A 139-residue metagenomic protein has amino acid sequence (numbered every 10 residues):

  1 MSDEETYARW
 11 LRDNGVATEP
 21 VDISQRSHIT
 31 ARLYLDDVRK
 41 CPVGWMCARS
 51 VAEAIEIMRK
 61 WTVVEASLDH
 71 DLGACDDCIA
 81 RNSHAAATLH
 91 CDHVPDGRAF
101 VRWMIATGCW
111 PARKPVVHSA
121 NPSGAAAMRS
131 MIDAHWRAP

Functional and structural regions predicted by a protein language model:
M1-P139: Catalytic phosphate/metal-binding cores of nucleic-acid and nucleotide-processing enzymes, i.e., regions that mediate
